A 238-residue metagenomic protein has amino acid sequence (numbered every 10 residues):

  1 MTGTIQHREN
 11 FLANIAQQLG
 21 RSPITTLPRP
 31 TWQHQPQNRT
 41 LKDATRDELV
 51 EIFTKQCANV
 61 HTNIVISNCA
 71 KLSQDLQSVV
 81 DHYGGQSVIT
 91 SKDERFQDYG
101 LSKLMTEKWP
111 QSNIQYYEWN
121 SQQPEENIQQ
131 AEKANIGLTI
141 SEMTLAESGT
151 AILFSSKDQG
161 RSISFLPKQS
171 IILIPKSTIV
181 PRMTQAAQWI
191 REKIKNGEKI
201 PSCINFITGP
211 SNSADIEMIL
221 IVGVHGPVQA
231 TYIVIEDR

Functional and structural regions predicted by a protein language model:
M1-R238: The feature marks the mature, well-folded catalytic cores of soluble enzymes
